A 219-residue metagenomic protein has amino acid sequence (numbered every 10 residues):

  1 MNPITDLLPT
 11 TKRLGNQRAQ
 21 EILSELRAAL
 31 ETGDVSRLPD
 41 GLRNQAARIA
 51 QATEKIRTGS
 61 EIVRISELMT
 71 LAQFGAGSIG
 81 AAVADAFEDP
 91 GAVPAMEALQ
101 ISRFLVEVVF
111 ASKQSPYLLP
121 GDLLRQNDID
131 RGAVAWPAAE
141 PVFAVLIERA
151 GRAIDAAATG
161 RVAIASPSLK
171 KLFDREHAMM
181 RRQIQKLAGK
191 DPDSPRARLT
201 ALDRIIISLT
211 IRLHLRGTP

Functional and structural regions predicted by a protein language model:
M1-S36, L42-I56, E61, E67-L99 (+1 more regions): Catalytic cores of Mg2+-dependent Asp-rich isoprenoid enzymes
S102: Conserved kinase catalytic-core segment
